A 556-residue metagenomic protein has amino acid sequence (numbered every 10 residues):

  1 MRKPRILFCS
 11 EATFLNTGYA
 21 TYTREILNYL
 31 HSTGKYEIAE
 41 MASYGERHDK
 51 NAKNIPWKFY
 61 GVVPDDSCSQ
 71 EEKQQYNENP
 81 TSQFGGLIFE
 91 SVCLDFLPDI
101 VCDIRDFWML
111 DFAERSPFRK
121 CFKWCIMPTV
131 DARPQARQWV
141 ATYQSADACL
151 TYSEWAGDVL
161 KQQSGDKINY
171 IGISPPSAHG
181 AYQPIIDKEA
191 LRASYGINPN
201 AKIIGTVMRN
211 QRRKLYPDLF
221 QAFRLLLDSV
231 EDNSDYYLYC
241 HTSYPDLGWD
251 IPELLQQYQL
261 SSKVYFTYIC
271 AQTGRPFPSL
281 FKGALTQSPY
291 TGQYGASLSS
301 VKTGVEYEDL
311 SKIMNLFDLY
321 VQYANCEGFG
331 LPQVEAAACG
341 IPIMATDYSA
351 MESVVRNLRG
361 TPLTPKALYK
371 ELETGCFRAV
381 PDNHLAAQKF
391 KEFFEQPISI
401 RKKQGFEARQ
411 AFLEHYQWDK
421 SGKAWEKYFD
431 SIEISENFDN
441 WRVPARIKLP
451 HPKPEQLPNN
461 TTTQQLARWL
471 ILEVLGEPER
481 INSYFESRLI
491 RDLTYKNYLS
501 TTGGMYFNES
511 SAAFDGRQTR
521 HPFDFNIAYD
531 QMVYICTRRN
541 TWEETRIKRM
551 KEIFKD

Functional and structural regions predicted by a protein language model:
F8, N198-K214, F220-F223, L238-C240: Conserved donor-binding/catalytic core segment of Leloir-type glycosyltransferases
R47-A148, E154-W155, T494, L499 (+5 more regions): Extended catalytic core of nucleotide-activated donor transferases of GT-like folds
S145-I186, Y265-F266: Donor nucleotide-sugar binding/catalytic pocket of nucleotide-sugar-dependent glycosyltransferases
Y182-I197: A short helix/loop element that forms part of the nucleotide-sugar donor recognition site in Leloir-type
G248-K312: Nucleotide-activated donor-binding/catalytic signature segment of Leloir-type glycosyltransferases, i.e., the conserved
N325: Aromatic "clamp/platform" in nucleotide-sugar-dependent glycosyltransferases that forms part of the donor/acceptor
E352-E392: Change "using UDP/GDP/dTDP sugars" to "using nucleotide sugars
E392, I400-H415: A short, well-ordered alpha-helix in the C-terminal region of glycosyltransferases
